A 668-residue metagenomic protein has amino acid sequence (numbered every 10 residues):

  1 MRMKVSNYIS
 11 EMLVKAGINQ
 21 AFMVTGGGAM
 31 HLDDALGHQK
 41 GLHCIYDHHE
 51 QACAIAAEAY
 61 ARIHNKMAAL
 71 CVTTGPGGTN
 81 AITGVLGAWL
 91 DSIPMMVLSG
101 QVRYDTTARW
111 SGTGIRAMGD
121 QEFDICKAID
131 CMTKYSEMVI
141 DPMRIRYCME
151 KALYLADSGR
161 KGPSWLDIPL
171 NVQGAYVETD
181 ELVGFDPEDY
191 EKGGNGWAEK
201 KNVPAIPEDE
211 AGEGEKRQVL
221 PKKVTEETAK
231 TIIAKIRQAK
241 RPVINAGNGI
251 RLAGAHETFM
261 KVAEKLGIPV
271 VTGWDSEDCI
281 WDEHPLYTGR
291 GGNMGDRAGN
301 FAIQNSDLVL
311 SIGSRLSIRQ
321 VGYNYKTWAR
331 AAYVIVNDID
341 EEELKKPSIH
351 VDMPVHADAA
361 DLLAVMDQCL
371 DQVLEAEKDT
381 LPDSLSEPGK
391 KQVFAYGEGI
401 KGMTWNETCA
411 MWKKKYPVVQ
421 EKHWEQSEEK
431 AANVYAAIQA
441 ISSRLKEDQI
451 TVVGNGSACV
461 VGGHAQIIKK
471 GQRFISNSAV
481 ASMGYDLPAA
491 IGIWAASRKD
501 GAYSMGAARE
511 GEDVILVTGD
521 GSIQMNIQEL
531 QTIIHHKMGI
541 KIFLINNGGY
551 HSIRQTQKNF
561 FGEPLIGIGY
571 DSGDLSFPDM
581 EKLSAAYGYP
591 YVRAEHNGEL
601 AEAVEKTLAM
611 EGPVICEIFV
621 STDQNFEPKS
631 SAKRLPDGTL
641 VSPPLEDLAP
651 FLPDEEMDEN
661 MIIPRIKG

Functional and structural regions predicted by a protein language model:
M1-L381, L385, R444, A507 (+2 more regions): N-terminal alpha/beta PP-like core and its mobile active-site loop of ThDP/TPP-dependent enzymes
S6-S10, V14-G17, V24-G27, L32-Q39 (+2 more regions): Active-site diphosphate/adenylate-binding microenvironment
V24-G26, I45-I55, L70-G77, I140-D141 (+5 more regions): Active-site nucleophile and cofactor-binding loops and adjacent substrate-binding regions of central metabolic enzymes
L98, T106-D120, N293, P347 (+4 more regions): Thiamine diphosphate
M143, K192-E215, L220, A229-K230 (+6 more regions): Phosphate/pyrophosphate-binding active-site segments
L153, K230-I233, T258-F259, R297-G299 (+7 more regions): Generic recognition of flexible, low-complexity loop/linker segments
G247-L252, Q426, G519-G521: Conserved short loop/turn motifs at secondary-structure junctions
N300-S314, G389-K390, G399-C409, G573: Extended, charge-rich low-complexity interaction segments
